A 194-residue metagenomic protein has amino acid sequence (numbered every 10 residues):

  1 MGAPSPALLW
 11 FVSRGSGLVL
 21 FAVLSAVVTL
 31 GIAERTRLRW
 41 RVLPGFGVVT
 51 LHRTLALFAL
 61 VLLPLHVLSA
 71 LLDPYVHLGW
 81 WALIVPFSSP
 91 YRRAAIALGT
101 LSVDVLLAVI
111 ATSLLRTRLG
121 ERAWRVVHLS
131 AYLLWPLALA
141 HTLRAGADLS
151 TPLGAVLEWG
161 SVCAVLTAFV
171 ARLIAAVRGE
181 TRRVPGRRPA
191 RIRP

Functional and structural regions predicted by a protein language model:
M1-P194: Membrane-embedded alpha-helical bundles that constitute the cytochrome b-like, heme-associated redox core of multi-pass
